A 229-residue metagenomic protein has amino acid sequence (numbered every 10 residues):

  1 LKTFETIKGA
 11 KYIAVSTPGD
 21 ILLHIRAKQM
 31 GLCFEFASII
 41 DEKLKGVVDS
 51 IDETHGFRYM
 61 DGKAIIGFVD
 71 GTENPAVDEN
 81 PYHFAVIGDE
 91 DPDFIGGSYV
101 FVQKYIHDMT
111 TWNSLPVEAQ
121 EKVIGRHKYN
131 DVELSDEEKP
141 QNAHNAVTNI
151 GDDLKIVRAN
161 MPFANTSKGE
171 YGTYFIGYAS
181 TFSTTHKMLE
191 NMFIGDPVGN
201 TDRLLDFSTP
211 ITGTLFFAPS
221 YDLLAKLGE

Functional and structural regions predicted by a protein language model:
L1-E229: Long, histidine/aromatic-enriched segments associated with O2/redox biology
